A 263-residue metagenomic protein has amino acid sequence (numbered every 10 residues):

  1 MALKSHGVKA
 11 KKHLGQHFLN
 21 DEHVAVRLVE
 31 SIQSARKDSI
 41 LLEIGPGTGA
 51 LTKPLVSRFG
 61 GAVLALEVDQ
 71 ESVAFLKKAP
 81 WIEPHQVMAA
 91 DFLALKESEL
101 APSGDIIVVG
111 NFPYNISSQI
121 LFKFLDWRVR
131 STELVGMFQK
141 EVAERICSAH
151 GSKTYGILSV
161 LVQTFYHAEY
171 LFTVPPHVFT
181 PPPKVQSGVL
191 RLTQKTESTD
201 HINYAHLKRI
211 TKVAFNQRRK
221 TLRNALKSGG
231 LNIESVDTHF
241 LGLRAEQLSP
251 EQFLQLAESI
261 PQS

Functional and structural regions predicted by a protein language model:
M1-V213, E251-E258, Q262: Catalytic cores of RNA-modifying enzymes
Q194, V213-S263: C-terminal lobe and adjacent flexible extensions of AdoMet/dcAdoMet transferase-like proteins
